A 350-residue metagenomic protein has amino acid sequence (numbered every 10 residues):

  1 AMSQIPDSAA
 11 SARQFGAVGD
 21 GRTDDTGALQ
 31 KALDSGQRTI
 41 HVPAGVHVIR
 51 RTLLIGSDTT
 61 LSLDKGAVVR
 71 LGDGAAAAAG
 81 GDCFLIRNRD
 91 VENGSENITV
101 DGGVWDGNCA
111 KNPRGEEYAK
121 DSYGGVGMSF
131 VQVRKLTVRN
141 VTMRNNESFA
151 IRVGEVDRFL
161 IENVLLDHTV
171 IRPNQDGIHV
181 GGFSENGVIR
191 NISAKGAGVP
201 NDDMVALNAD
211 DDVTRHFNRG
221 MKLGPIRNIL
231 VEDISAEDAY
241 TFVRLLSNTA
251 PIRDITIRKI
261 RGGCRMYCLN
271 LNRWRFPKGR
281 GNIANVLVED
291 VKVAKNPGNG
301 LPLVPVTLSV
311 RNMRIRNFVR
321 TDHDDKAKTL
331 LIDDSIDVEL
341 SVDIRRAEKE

Functional and structural regions predicted by a protein language model:
A1-E350: Extracellular/periplasmic carbohydrate-active domains that bind, remodel, or depolymerize complex polysaccharides
